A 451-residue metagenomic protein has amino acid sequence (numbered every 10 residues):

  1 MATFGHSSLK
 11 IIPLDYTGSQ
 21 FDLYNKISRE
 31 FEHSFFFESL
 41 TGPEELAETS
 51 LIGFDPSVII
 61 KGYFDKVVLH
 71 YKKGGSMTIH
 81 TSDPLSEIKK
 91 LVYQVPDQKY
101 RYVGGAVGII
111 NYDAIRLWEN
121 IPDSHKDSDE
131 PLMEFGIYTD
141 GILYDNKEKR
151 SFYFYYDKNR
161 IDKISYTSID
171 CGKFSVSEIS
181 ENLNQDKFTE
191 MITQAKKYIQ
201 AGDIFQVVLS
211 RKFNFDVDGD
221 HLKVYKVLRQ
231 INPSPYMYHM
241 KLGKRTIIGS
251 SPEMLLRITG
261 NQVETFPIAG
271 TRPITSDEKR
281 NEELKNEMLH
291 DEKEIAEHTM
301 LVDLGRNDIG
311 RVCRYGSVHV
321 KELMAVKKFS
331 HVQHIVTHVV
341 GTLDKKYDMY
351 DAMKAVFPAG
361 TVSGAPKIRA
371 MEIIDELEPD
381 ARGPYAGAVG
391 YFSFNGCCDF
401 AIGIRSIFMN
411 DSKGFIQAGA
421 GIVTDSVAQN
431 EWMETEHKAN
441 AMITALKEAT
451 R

Functional and structural regions predicted by a protein language model:
M1-R451: Extended alpha-helical targeting/anchoring segments, especially N-terminal organellar/secretory targeting helices
